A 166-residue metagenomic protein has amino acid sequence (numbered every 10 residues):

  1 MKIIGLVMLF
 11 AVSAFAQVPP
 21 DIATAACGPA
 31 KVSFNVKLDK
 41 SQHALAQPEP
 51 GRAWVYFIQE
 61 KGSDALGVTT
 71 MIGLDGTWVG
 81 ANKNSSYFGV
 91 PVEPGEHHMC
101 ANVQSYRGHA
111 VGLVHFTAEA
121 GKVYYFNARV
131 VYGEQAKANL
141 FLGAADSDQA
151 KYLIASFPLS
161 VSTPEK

Functional and structural regions predicted by a protein language model:
I3-S13: Sec-dependent N-terminal signal peptides
Q17-K166: Short loop/turn and low-complexity linker motifs enriched in small/turn-promoting residues
